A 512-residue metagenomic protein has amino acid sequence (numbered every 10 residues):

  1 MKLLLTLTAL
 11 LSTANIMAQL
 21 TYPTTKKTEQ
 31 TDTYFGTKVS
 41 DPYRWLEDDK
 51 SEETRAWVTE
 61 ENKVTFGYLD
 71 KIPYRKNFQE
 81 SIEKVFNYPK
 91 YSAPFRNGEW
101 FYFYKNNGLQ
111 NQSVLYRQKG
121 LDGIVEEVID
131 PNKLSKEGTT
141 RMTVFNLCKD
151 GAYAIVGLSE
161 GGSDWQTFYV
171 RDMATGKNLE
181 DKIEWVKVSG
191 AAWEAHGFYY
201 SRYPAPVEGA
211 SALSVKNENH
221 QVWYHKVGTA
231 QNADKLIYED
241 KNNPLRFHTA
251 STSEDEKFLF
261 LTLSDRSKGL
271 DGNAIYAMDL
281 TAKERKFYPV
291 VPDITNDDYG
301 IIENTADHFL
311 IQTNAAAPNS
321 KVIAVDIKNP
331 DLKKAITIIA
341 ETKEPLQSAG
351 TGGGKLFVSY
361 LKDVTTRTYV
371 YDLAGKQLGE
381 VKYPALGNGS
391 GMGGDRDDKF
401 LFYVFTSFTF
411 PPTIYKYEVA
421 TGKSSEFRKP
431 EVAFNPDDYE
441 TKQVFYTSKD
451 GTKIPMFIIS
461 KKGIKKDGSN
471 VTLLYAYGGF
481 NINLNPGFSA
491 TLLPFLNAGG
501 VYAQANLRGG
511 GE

Functional and structural regions predicted by a protein language model:
M1-L5: Positively charged n-region of N-terminal signal peptides that target proteins for export
L7-L10, I16-L373, Q377-P384, S390-F400 (+4 more regions): Beta-propeller folds
T24, S92, W100, E256 (+2 more regions): Serine-hydrolase catalytic core recognition
